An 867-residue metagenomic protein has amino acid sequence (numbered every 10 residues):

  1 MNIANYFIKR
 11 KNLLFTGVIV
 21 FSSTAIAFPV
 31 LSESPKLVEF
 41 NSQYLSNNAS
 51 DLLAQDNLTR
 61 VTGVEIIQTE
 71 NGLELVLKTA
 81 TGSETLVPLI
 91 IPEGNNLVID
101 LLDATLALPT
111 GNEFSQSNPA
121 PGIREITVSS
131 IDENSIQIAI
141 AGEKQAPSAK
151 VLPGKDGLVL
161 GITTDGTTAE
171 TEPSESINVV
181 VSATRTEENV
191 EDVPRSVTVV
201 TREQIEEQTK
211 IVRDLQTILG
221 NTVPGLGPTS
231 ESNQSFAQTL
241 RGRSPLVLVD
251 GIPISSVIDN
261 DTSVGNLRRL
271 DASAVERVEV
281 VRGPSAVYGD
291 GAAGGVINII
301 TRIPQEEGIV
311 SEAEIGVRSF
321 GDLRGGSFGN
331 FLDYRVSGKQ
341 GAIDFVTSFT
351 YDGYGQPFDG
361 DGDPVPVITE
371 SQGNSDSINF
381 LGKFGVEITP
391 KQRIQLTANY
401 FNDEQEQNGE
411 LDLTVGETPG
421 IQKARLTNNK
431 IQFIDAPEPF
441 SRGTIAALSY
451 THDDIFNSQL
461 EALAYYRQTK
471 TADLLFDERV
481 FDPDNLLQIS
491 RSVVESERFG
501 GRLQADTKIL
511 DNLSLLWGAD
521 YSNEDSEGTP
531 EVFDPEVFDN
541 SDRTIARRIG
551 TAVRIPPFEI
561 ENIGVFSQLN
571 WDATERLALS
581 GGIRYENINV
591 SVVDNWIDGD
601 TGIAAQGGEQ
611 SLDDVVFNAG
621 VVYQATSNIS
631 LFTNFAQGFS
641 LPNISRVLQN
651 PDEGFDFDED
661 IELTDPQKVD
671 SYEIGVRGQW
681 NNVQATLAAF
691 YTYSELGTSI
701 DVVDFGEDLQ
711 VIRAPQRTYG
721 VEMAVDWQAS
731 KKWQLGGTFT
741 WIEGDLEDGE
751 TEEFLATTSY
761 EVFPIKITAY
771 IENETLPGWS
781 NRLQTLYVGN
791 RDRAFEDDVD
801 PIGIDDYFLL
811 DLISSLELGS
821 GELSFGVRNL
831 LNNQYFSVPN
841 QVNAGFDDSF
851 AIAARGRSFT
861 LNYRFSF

Functional and structural regions predicted by a protein language model:
I3-Y6, A27-N178, V346: Signal-peptide-cleaved, periplasmic/extracellular N-terminal interaction regions immediately downstream of the signal
S182, Q216-P253, E276: Extracytoplasmic beta-strand/coil segments of soluble accessory domains associated with Gram-negative outer-membrane
A237, I252-R282, Y334: Short acidic/polar hinge/loop motifs at secondary-structure boundaries that mediate gating or recognition
R269-E314, S866: A beta-strand signature from Gram-negative outer-membrane beta-barrel systems, especially the internal plug domain
E314, T574-E575, L579, I588 (+3 more regions): Gram-negative outer-membrane beta-barrel transporters
R324-G355, D359-G409, S441-T451, I509 (+4 more regions): Transmembrane beta-barrel wall of Gram-negative outer-membrane proteins
S449-D477, Q624, S630-A636, L663-Y719 (+3 more regions): Membrane-embedded beta-barrel scaffold of Gram-negative outer-membrane proteins
F639, Y787-A794, S815-F867: C-terminal beta-signal and adjacent terminal beta-strands/loops of Gram-negative outer-membrane beta-barrel proteins
